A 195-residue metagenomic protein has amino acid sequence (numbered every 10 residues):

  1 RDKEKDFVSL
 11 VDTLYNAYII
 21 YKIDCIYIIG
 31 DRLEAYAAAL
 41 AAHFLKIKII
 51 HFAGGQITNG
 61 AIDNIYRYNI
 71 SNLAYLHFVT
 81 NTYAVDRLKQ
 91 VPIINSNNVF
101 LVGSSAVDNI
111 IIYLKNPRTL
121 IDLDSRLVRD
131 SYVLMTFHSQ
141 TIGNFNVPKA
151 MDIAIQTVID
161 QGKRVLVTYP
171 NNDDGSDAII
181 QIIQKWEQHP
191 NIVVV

Functional and structural regions predicted by a protein language model:
R1, V102, V195: Hydrophobic residues at beta-strand termini and immediately following loops that shape nucleotide-binding pockets
D2-S96: Active-site and donor-binding regions of nucleotide-sugar-utilizing enzymes
T13, R87, N109, I153 (+1 more regions): Alpha-helical scaffold segments in soluble metabolic enzymes
G54, T82, S104, P170-N172: Cofactor-binding loop segments of dinucleotide-utilizing enzymes, especially the Rossmann-like FAD- and NAD(P)+-binding
D63, I111-K115, D177-I179: Short acidic, glycine/serine/threonine-rich loops at helix termini
L73-K149: A nucleotide-sugar donor-handling region in carbohydrate enzymes
P117-V195: Donor-nucleotide binding loops and adjacent catalytic segments primarily of GT-B fold Leloir glycosyltransferases
